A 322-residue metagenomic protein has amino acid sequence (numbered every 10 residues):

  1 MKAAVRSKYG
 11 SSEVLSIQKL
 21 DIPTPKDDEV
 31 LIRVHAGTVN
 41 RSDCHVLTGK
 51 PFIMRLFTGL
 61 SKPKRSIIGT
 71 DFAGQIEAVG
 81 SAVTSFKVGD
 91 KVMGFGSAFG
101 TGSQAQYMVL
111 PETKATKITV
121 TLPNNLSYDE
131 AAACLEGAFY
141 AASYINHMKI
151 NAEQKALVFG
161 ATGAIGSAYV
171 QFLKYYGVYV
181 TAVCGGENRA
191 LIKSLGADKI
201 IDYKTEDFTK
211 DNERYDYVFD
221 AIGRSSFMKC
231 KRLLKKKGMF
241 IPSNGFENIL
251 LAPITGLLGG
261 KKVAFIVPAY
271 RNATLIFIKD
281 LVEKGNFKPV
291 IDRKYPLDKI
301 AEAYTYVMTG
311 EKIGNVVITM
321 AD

Functional and structural regions predicted by a protein language model:
D21-T38, F52-T101: Glycine-rich beta-strand-centered segment in the early N-terminal region that forms part of a ligand/cofactor-binding
S61, F95-G160: NAD(P)H dinucleotide-binding glycine-rich loop of Rossmann-like/cofactor-binding domains, especially the beta1-alpha1
G80-A82, A182-L191, R224-F227, F246-N248: Short glycine/proline-centered loop/turn elements that form peptide/ligand docking sites
A131-D202: Mid-domain Rossmann-like dinucleotide-binding core that forms the NAD(H)/NADP(H) cofactor-binding site
K210-Y217: A short acidic, Gly/Pro-enriched loop at the edge of an enzyme's catalytic core that lines a small-molecule cofactor
I222-F287, T319-D322: Glycine-rich phosphate-binding loop and adjacent beta-alpha segment of Rossmann(oid) nucleotide-cofactor-binding
N286-V290, Y304-D322: C-terminal capping/lid region of NAD(P)-dependent oxidoreductase domains
